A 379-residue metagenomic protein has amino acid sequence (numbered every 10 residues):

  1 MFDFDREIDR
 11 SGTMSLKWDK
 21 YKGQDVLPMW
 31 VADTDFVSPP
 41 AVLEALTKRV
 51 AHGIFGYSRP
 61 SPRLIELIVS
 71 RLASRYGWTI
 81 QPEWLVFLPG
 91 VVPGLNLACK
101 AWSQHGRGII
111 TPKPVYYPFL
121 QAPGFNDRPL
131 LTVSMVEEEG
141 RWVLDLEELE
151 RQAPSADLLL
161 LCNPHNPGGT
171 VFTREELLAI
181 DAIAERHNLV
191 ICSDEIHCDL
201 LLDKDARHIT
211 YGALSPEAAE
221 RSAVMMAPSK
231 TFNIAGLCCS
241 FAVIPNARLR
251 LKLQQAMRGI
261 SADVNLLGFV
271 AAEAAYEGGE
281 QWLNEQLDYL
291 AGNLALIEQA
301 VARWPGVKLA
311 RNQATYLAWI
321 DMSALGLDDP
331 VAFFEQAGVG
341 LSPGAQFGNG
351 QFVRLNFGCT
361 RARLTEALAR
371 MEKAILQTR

Functional and structural regions predicted by a protein language model:
F2-G90, L97, A275, T378-R379: N-terminal small-domain helix-loop-helix segment of the aminotransferase-like
I80-L85, H105-G108, A219-S222: Short acidic capping loops at alpha-helix termini that bridge into adjacent secondary structure
K100-L161: PLP-dependent aminotransferase-like
N126, R186-H187, A218, W304 (+2 more regions): Helix C-cap/helix->beta junction micro-motif
V136-A206: Active-site phosphate-binding strand-loop segment of PLP-dependent enzymes
P216-A291, E298: Conserved core segment of the aminotransferase class I/II
E273, Y289-E298, L309-M322: Conserved glycine-rich beta-strand-loop-beta hairpin in the small C-terminal domain of fold type I
A332-S342, Q346-R379: PLP-dependent enzyme catalytic core of the Aspartate aminotransferase-like
